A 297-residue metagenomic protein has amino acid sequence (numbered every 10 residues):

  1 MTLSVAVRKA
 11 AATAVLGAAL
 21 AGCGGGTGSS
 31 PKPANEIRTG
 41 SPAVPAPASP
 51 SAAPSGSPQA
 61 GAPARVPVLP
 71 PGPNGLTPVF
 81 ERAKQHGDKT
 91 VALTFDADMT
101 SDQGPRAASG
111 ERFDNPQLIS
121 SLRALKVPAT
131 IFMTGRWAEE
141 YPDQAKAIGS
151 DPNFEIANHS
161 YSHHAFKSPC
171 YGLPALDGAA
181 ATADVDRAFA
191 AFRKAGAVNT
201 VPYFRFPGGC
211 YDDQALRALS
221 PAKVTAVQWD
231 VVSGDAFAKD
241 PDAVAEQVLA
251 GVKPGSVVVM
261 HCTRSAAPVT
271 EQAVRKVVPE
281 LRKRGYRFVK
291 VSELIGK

Functional and structural regions predicted by a protein language model:
T2-F113, A145, K276-V278, R284-K297: N-terminal pre-catalytic segment of deacetylase/amide-hydrolase enzymes
P58-A157, S162-S168, G172-L173, A190-K194 (+1 more regions): Active-site beta->alpha N-cap acidic-glycine motif
T90, F113-Q117, E140-D143, A180-A190 (+5 more regions): Extracytoplasmic/secreted proteins, especially bacterial periplasmic and envelope-associated proteins
F95-D98, F132-R136, H159-Y161, R205-G209 (+3 more regions): Active-site-proximal beta-strand/loop segments in catalytic clefts of secreted hydrolases
S101, S109-G110, M133-P142, R205-D212 (+2 more regions): Acidic-and-aromatic substrate-binding clefts and catalytic sites of carbohydrate-active enzymes
I119-M133, E155, L173-G209, L249-H261 (+1 more regions): CE4/NodB-like, metal-dependent polysaccharide N-deacetylase domain that modifies extracellular/periplasmic N-acetylated
C210-Y211, A215-G251, Y286-I295: His/Asp/Glu-enriched short active-site or ligand-binding loop at hydrolase and phosphoryl-transfer sites
K253-S292: Catalytic grooves of carbohydrate-active enzymes
